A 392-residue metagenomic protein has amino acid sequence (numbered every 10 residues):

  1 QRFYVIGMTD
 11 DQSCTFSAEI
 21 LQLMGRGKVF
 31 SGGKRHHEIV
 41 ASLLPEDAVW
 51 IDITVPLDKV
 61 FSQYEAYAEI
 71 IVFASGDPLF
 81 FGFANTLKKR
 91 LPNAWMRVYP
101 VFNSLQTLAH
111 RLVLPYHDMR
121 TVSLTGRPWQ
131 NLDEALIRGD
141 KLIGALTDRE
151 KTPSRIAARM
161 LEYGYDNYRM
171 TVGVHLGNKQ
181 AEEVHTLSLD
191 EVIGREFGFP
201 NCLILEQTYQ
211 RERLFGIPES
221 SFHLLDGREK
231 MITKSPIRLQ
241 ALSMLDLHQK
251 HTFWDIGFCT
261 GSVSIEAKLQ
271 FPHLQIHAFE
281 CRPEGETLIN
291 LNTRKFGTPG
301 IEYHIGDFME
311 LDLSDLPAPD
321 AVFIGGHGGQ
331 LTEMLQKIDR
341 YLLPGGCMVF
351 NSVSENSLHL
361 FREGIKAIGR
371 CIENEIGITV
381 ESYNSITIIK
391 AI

Functional and structural regions predicted by a protein language model:
Q1-I6, A18-E19, E69-I70, D140-K230: A contiguous loop/helix-start segment that scaffolds small-molecule binding in enzyme catalytic cores
Q1-R97, Q106, H273-I276, E280-R282 (+1 more regions): Class I S-adenosyl-L-methionine
T9-Q12, L79-G139, M309, H359-V380 (+1 more regions): Class I SAM-dependent methyltransferase SAM-binding "motif I" and its flanking Rossmann-like core
K250-C259: Conserved class I S-adenosyl-L-methionine
T260-P272: Conserved SAM-binding loop of SAM-dependent methyltransferases across substrates and taxa, primarily the Class I
I289-N292: Conserved SAM-binding loop
L335-C347: A short glycine-rich, Lys/Arg-flanked "PGG" loop and its adjoining helix->strand segment in the class I
G345-V353, S357: Conserved beta-strand signature within the Rossmann-like core of class I S-adenosyl-L-methionine
